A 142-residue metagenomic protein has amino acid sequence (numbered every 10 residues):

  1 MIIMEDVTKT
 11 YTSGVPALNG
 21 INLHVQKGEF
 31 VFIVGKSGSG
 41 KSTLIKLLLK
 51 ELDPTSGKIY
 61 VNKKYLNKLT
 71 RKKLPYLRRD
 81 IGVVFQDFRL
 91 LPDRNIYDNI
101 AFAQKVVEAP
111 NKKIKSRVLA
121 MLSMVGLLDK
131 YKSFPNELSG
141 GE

Functional and structural regions predicted by a protein language model:
V34-K36: The feature captures the beta-strand-to-loop junction immediately N-terminal to the Walker
L49: Helix-to-loop junction immediately C-terminal to a conserved catalytic motif
K64-Y65, A101, K105, K112-K130: Conserved ABC ATPase "signature" region
L66-G82, N111: ABC ATPase NBD coupling module
T70, Y97, Y131-F134: Signature (C-motif/LSGGQ) region and adjacent switch/coupling loops of ABC-type ATPase nucleotide-binding domains
D93-A103: Short coil-to-helix segment of the ABC ATPase nucleotide-binding domain corresponding to the Q-loop/switch region
F134-E142: Conserved ABC ATPase signature
